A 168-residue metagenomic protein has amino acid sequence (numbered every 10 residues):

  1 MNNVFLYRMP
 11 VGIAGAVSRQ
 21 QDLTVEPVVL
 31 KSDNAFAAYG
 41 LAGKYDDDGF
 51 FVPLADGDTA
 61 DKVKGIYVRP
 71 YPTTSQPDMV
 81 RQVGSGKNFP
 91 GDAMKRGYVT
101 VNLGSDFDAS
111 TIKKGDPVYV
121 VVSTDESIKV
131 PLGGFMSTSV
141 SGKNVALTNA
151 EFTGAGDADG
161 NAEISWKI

Functional and structural regions predicted by a protein language model:
M1-I168: Surface-exposed, low-hydrophobicity beta-strand/loop segments enriched in small/polar/acidic residues
